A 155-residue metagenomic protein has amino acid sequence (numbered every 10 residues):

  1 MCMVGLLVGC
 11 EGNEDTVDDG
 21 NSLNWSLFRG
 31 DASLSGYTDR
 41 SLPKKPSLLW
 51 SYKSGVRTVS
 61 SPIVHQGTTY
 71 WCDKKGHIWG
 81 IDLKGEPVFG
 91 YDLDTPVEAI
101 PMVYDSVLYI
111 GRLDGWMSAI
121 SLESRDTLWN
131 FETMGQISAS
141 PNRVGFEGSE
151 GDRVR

Functional and structural regions predicted by a protein language model:
L6-G9: C-terminal motif of bacterial Sec signal peptides marking the signal peptidase cleavage site
E11-N13: Bacterial signal peptide processing site
V17-L49: Blade/loop signatures of beta-propeller domains
D18-G30, G55-W79, Y91-S118, Q136-R155: Repeat-blade elements of multi-bladed beta-propeller folds
L49, V88-F89, D126-W129: A structural motif specific to WD40 beta-propellers
S51-K53: Short amphipathic
D82-E86, S121-R125: Short loop/turn segments that connect beta-strands within beta-propeller blades
